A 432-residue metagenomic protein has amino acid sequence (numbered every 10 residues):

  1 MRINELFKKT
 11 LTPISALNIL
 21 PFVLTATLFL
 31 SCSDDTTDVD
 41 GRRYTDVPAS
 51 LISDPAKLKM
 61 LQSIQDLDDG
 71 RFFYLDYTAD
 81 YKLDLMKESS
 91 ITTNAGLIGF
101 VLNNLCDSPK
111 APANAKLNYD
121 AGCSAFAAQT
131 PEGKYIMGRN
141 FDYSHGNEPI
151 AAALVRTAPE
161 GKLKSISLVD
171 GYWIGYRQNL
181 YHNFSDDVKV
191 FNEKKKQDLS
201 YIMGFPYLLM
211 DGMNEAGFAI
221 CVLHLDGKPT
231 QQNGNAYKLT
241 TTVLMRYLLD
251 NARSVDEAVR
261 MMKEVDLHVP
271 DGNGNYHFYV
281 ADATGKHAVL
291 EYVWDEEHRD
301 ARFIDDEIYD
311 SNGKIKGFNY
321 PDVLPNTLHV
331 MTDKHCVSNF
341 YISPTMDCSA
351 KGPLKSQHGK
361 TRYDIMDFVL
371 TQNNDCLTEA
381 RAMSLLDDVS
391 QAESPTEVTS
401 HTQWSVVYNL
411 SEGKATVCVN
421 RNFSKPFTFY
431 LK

Functional and structural regions predicted by a protein language model:
M1-I14: N-terminal secretory signal peptides that target proteins for export/translocation
S15-L28: Bacterial N-terminal signal peptides
C32-R253, L267-P270, R362-I365, V369-K432: N-terminal mature-domain region immediately after signal-peptide cleavage in secreted/organellar precursors
G161-Q178, I315-D333, S343: A recognition module on extended beta-rich or small alphabeta surfaces enriched in W/G with H and D/E
E257-F278: Secretory/export targeting leaders with adjacent low-complexity proregions
G272-V337: Extended amphipathic alpha-helical segments with heptad-repeat/coiled-coil character used for oligomerization, fusion
T332-A380: Long, charge-rich alpha-helical interaction segments
